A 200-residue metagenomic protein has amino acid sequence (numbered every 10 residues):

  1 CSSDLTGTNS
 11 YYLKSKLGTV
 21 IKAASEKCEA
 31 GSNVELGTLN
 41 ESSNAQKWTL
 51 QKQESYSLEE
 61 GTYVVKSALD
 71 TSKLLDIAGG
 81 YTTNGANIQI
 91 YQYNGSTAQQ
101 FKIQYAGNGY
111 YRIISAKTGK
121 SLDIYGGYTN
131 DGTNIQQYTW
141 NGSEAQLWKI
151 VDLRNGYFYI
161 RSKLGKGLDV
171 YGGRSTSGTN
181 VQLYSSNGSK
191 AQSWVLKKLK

Functional and structural regions predicted by a protein language model:
S3-C28, S43-T82, Q100-N130, E144-S175 (+1 more regions): Extracellular glycan-recognition/adhesion modules and their associated mucin-like linkers
N33-T38, A86-Q92, T133-T139, T179-S185: Aromatic-rich beta-strand patches that line glycan-recognition/binding surfaces of extracellular proteins
I88-K102: Leucine-rich repeat
G95, G142-S143, G188: Short coil/turn segments at the loop-to-beta-strand junctions that recur within blades of beta-propeller repeat folds
